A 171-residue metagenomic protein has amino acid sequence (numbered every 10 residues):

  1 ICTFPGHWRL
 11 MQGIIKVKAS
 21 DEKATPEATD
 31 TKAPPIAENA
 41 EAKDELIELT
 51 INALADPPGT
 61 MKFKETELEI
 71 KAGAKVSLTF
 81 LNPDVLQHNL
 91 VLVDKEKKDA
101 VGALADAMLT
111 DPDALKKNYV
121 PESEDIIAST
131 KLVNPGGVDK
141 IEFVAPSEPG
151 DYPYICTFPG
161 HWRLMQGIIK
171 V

Functional and structural regions predicted by a protein language model:
I1-L46, V85, E124-V171: Extracellular/periplasmic metallocenter environments
A28-A33, T66-L68, D106-T110: Short intrinsically disordered coil segments
A42-K75: N-terminal edge beta-strand
F80-D84: Asparagine-centered strand-capping/turn motif at beta-strand->loop junctions
Q87-L92: Short, hydrophobic/aromatic beta-strand segments
V93-S123: The feature marks short-to-medium sequence segments in extracytoplasmic or secretory-pathway proteins
